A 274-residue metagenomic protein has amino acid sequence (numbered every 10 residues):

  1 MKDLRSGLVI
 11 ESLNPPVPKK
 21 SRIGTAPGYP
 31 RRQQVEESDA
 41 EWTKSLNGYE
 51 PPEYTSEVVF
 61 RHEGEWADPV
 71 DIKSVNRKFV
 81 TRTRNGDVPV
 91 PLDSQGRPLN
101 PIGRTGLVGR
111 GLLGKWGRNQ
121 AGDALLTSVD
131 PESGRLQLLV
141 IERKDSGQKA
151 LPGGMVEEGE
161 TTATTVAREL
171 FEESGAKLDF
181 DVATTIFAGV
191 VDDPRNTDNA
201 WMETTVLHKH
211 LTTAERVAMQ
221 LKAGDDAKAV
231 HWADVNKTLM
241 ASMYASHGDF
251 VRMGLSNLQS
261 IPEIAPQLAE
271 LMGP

Functional and structural regions predicted by a protein language model:
M1-A218, A227, V235-P274: N-terminal leader/linker segments that precede catalytic domains of diphosphate-processing enzymes
A223-H231: Juxtamembrane loop segments immediately following a transmembrane helix
